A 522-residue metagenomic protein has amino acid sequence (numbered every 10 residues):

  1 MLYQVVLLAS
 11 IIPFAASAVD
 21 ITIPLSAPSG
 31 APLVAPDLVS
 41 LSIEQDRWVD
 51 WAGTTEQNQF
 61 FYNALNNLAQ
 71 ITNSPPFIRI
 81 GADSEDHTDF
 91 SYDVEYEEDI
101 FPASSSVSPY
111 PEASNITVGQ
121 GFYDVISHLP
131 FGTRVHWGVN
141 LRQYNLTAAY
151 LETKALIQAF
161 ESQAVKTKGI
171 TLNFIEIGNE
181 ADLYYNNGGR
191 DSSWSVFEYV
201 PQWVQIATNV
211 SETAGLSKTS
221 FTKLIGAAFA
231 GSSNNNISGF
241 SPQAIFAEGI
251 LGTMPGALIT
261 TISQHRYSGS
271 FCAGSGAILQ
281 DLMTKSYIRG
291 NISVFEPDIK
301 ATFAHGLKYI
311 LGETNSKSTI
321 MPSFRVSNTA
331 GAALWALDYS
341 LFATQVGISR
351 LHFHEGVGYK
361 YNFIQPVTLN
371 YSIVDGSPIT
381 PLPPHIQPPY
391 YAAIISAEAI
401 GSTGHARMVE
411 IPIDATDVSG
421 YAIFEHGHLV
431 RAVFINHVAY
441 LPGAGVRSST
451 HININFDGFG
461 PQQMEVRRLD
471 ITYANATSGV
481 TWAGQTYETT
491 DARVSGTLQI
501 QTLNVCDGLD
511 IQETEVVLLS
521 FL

Functional and structural regions predicted by a protein language model:
M1-T22, I78: Fungal secretory targeting signals
V19-G226, N234-E248: N-terminal catalytic cores of secreted or lumenal carbohydrate-active enzymes
L41, I78, I175, E180 (+6 more regions): Conserved, mostly hydrophobic/aromatic
E44-V49, D83-H87, N140-N145, G178-Y184 (+6 more regions): Solvent-exposed loop/turn segments at secondary-structure junctions within structured extracellular/periplasmic domains
E152-E161, W194-A336, V346: Noncatalytic carbohydrate-binding groove/subsite architecture in carbohydrate-active enzymes
S318-S419, H428: Aromatic/acidic polysaccharide-binding cleft in carbohydrate-active enzymes
I413-F459, R468-I471: Carbohydrate-binding surface patches
G445-E513: Acidic, Ser/Thr/Pro-rich beta/coil linker or hinge segments at domain junctions
